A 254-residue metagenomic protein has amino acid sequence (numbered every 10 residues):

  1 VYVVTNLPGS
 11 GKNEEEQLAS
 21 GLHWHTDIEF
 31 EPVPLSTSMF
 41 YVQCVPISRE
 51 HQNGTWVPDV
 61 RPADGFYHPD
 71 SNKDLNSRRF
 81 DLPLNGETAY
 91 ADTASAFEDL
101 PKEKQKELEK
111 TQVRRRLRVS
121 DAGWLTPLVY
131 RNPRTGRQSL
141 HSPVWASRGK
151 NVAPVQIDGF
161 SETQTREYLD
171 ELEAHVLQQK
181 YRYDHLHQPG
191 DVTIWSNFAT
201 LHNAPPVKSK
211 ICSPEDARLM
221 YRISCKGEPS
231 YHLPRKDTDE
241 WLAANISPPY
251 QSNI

Functional and structural regions predicted by a protein language model:
V1-D191, F198-I254: Non-heme Fe(II) oxygenase catalytic core, chiefly the N-lobe of the double-stranded beta-helix
